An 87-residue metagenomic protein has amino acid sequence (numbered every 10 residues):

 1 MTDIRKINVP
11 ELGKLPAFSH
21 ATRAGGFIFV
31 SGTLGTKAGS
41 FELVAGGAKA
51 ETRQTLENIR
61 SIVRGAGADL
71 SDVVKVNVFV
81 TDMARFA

Functional and structural regions predicted by a protein language model:
M1-V74, V80-A87: N-terminal presequence-like segments and the immediate start of the first folded domain
